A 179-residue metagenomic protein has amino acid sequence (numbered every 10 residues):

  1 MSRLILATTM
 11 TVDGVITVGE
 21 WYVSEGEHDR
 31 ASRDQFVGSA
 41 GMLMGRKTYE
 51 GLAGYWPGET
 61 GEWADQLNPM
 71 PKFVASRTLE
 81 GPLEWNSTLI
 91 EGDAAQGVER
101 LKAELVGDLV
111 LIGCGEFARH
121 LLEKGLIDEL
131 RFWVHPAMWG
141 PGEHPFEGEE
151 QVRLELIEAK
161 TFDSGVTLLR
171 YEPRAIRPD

Functional and structural regions predicted by a protein language model:
M1-D179: Enzymes that bind and transform nitrogen-containing heteroaromatic metabolites
